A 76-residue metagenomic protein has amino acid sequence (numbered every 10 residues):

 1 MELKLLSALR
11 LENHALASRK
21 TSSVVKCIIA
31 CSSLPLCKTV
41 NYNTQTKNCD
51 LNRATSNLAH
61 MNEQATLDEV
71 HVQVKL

Functional and structural regions predicted by a protein language model:
M1, L11, C49, N62 (+1 more regions): Intrinsic disorder/low-complexity signal
M1-T39, Q45, L76: Conserved small-residue hotspots that stabilize compact domain segments
S18-K20, V24, N48-D50, A59 (+1 more regions): Membrane-proximal ectodomain caps of single-pass cell-surface receptors
V40-L58: Disulfide-stabilized extracellular beta-strand modules
T55-L76: Extracellular juxtamembrane "stalk/stem" segments on the ectodomain side of transmembrane proteins
